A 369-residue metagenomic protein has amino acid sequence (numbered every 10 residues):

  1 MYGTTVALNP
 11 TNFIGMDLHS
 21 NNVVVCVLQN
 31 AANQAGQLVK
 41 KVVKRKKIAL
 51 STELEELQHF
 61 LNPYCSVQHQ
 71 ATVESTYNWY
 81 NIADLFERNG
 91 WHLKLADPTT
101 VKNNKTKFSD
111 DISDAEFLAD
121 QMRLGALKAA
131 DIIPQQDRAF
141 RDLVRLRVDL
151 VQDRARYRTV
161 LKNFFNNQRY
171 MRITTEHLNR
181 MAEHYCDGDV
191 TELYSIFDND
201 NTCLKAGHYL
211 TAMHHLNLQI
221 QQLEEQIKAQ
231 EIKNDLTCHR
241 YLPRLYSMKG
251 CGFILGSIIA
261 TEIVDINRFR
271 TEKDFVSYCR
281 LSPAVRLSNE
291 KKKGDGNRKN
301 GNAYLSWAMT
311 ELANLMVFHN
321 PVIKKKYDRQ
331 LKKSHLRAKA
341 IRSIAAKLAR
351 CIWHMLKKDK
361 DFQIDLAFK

Functional and structural regions predicted by a protein language model:
M1-L193, F318: Phosphate- and other anionic-substrate recognition elements at nucleic-acid/protein interfaces
L118, L150, L216, M309 (+2 more regions): A residue-level signal for conserved active-site and pocket-lining positions in enzyme catalytic cores
G125-K128, Y157-R158, I220, E224 (+3 more regions): Short helix-capping/linker segments at secondary-structure and domain boundaries
V148-R244: Glycine-rich, often acidic, oxyanion-interacting loops/wings at catalytic, nucleic-acid, or phospho-protein interfaces
A206, L210, I259, A308-A313 (+3 more regions): Short alpha-helical scaffolding segments that buttress acidic/His motifs in well-ordered protein cores
Y241-S247, F253-R337: Phosphate-backbone recognition surface of nucleic-acid-processing proteins
E290-K291, Y327-K369: Low-complexity, acidic/Ser/Thr- and charged residue-rich accessory regions of DNA metabolism proteins
